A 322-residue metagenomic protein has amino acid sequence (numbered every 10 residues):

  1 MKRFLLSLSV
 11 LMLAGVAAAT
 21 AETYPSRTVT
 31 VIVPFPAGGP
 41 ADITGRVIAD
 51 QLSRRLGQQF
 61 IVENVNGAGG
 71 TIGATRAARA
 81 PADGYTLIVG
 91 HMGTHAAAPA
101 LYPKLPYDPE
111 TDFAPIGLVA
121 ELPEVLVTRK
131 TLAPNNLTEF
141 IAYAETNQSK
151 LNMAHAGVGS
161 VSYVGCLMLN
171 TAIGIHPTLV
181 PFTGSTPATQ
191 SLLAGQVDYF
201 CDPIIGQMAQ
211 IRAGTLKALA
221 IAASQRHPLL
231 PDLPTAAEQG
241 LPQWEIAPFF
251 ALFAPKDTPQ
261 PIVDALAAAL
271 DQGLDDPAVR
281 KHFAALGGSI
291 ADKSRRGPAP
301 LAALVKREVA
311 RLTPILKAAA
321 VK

Functional and structural regions predicted by a protein language model:
M1-S26, T138: Short, low-complexity disordered leader/linker segments with a strong preference for bacterial N-terminal type II
T20-T111, K150-N152, G174-Y199, P203 (+4 more regions): N-terminal (or domain-start) structured segment
S26-T28, Q260-K322: An extracytoplasmic/periplasmic, membrane-proximal ligand-sensing/linker region
R79-Y85, A100-P187, A236, F249-H282: Hinge/capping helix and adjacent helix->loop/strand transition within the periplasmic-binding protein
H91-M92, K130, I204-I205, A223 (+1 more regions): Short secondary-structure boundary segments
P106-L118, A154, H176-V180, D198-Y199 (+1 more regions): Short beta-strand->loop
